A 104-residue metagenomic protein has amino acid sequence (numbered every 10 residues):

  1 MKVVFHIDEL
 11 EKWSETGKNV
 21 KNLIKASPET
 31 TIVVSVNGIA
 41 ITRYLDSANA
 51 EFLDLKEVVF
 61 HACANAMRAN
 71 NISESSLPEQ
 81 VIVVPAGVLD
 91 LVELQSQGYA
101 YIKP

Functional and structural regions predicted by a protein language model:
M1-P104: Secreted/extracellular ectodomain signature
